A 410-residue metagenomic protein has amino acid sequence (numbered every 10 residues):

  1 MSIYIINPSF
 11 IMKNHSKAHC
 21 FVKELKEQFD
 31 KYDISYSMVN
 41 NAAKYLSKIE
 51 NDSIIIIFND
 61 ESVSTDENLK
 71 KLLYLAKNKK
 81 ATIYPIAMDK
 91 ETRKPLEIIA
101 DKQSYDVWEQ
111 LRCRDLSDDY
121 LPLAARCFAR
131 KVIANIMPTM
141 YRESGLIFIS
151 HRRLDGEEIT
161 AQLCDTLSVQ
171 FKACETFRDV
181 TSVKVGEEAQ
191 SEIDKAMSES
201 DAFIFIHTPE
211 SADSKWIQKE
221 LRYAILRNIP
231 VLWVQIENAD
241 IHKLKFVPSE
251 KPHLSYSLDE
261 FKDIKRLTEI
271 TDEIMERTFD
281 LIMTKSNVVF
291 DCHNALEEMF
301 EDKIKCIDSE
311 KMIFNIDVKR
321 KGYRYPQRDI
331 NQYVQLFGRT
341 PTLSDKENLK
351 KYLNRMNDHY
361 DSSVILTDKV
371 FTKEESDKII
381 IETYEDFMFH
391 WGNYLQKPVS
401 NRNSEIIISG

Functional and structural regions predicted by a protein language model:
S2-K31, A87-S168, E237-G410: C-terminal interaction surface of TIR/SEFIR-family domains
K17-N51, S62-T65, C164-D194, P209-I217 (+1 more regions): Conserved BB-loop
D52, S200: An anion/phosphate-binding loop that grips the pyrophosphate of nucleotide cofactors and donors
D60-A81, P209-I229, H242-K243, E375-S376: Conserved TIR/SEFIR loop-to-helix hotspot centered on a Trp-containing motif with a nearby acidic residue
T82-M88, A202-F203, P230-I236: Conserved beta-strand/loop subsegment of P-loop NTPase cores
M197: Short alpha-helical donor nucleotide-sugar binding micro-motif in glycosyltransferases
